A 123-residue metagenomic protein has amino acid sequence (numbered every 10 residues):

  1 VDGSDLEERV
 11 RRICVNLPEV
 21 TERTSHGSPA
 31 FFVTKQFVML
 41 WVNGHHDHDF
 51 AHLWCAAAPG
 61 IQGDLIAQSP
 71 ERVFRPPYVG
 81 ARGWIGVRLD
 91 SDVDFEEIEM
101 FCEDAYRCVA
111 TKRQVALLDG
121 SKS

Functional and structural regions predicted by a protein language model:
V1-S123: Charge-dense, helix-prone N-terminal extensions
